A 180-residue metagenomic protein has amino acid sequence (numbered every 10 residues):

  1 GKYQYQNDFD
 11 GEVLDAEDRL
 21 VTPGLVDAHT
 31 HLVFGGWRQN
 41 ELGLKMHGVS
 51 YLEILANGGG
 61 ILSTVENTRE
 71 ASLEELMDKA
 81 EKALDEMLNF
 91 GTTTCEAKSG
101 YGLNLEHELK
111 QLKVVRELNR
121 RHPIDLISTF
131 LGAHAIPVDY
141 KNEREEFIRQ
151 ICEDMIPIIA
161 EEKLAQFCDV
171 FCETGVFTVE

Functional and structural regions predicted by a protein language model:
G1-T22: Histidine-rich, glycine-flanked metal-binding segment
E12-L14, V26, T129: Hydrophobic/aromatic beta-strand patches that form the interior of the parallel beta-sheet core in alpha/beta enzyme
D18, H29, L42, G91 (+2 more regions): Divalent metal-coordination and catalytic microenvironments
R19-E41: Di-metal (Zn2+ and/or Mg2+/Mn2+) metal-binding site signature of metallo-dependent hydrolases with the MBL/beta-CASP
G24-L25, N57-V65, T92: Acidic/polar active-site rim loop that often engages polyanionic ligands
W37-S63: Flexible glycine-/small-residue-enriched beta->alpha junction loops that bind anionic phosphate/pyrophosphate groups
T64-K79, T93-E180: Metal-coordinating catalytic core of metallo-dependent amide/deamination hydrolases
K82-A83: Glycine-rich phosphate-binding loops of nucleotide-dependent enzymes
